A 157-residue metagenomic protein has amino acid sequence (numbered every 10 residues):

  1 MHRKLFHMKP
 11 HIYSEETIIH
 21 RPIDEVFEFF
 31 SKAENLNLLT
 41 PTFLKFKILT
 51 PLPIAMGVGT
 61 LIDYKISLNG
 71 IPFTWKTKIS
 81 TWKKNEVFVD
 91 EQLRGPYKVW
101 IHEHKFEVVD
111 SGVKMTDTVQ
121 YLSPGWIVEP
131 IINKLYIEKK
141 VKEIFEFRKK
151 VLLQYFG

Functional and structural regions predicted by a protein language model:
H2-L52, G57: Hydrophobic ligand-binding cavity/cleft-lining segments
P10, N85-V87, D110-K114: A generic structural signal for beta-strand entry/edge sites
I12-S14, P72-K76, V99-H102: Short, surface-exposed coil-to-beta transition loops
E16-I18, K47, K65, K78 (+2 more regions): Generic structural detector for well-ordered beta-strands
I19-R21, I66-G70, T81, P96 (+1 more regions): Beta-strand elements of well-folded, non-transmembrane domains
V26-F30, L36, I62-Y64, I79 (+3 more regions): Hydrophobic pocket/interface hotspot
K47-R94, F147-Y155: Glycine-rich portal/gate segments that line the openings of hydrophobic small-molecule binding cavities
Q92-E143: Beta-strand/loop substructures that line and gate deep hydrophobic ligand-binding cavities in soluble
